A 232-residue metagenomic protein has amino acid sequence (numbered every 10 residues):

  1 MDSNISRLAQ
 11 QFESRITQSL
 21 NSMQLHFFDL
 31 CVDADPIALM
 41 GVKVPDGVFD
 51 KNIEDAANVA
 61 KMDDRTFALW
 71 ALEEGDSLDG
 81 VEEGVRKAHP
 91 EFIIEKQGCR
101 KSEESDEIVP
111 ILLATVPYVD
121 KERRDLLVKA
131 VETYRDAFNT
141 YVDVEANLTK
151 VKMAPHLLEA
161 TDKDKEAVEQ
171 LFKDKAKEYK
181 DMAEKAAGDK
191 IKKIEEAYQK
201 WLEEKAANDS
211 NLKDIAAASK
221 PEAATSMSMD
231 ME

Functional and structural regions predicted by a protein language model:
M1-V81: A positional/architectural concept
V32, V85, E145: Residue-level signature of catalytic and energy-coupling elements of molecular machines, predominantly ATP/GTP-dependent
D46-D63, R100-I111, P155-Q170: Flexible hinge/switch segments at interdomain interfaces of large molecular machines
F67-L69, V85, L112: Short, aliphatic-rich beta-strand segments
L72, Q97, T115-V119: Generic beta-structure capping elements
D76, A88-L113: N-terminal intrinsically disordered, cationic/polar leader segments that include organellar targeting peptides
V81-K87, V131: Short amphipathic alpha-helices in soluble, non-transmembrane regions that often serve as interface/regulatory elements
I108-E232: Positively charged, low-complexity, intrinsically disordered RNA-binding extensions
